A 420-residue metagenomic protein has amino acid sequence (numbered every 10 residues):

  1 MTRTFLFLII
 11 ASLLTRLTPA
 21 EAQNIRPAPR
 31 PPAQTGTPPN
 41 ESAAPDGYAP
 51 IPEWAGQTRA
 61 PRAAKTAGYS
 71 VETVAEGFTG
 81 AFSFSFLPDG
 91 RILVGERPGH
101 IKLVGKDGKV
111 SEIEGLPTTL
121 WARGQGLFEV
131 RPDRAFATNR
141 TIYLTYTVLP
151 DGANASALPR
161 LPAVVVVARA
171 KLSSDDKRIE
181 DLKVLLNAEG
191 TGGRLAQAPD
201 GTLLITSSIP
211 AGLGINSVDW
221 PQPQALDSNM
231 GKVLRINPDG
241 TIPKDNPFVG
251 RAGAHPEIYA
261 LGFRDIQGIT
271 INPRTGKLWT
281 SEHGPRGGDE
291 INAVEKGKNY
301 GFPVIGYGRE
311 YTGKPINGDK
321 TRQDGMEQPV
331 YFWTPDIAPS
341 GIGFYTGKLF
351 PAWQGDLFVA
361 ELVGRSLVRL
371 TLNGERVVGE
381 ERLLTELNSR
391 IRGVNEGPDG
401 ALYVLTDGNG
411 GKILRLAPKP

Functional and structural regions predicted by a protein language model:
F5-R16: Bacterial N-terminal signal peptides
T18-E21: Sec/Tat signal peptide C-region and signal peptidase I cleavage site
Q23-G214, G268-I271, G276-G284, P335-N373 (+1 more regions): Acidic, Gly/Ser/Thr-rich repeat motifs that build Ca2+-stabilized beta-propeller blades
S111-Q125, L182-G192, N229, P238-Y259 (+2 more regions): Surface-exposed loop and turn segments in beta-propeller and other repeat-based domains that flank or scaffold
P162-D175, P221-D239, A293-E295: Beta-propeller blade signature
L195, T202-A260: Internal metal/ion-chelating core segments
A254-E290, E295: Repeat-solenoid scaffold signature
F263, V377-P398: Conserved blade-ending motifs and adjacent loop-strand segments that build the rim/top face of beta-propeller domains
